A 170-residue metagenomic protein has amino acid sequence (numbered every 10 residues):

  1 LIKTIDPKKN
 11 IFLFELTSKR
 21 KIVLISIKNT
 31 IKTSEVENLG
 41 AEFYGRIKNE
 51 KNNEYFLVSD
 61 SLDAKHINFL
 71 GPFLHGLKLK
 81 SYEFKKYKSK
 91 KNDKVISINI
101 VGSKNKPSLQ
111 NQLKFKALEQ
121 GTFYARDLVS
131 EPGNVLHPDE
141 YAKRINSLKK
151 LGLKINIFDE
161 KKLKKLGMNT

Functional and structural regions predicted by a protein language model:
L1-T170: Short amphipathic alpha-helical segment within the helicase RecA-like ATPase core that mediates nucleic-acid
